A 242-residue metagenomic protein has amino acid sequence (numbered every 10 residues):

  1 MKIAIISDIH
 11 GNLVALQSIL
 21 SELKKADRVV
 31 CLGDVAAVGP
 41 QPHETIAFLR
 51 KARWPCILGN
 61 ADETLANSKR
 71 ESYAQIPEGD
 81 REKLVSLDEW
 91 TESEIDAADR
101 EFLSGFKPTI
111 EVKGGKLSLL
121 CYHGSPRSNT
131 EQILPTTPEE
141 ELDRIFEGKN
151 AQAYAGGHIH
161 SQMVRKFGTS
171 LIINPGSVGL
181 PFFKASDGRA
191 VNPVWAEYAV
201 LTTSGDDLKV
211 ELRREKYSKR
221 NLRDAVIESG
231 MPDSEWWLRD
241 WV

Functional and structural regions predicted by a protein language model:
M1-A4, E111-L120, F167-L171, D207-K209: Beta-strand-turn-beta hairpins that frame and shape the catalytic cleft of phosphate-ester-processing enzymes
K2-R100: Core catalytic region of metal-dependent phosphoesterases/phosphodiesterases, especially metallo-beta-lactamase-like
H10, A36, A61-D62, S125-R127 (+2 more regions): Catalytic metal-binding/acid-base residues of hydrolase active sites
E78-E82, G115-G148, F183, D224: Active-site-proximal segments of metal-dependent phosphoesterases and phosphodiesterases across multiple
T109-E111, C121, V164, Y198-V200: Conserved hydrophobic/aromatic beta-strand scaffold that supports enzyme active sites
E139-R165, S170-P175: Anionic-ligand binding region
R165-V242: Acidic, His/Gly-rich catalytic cores of divalent-metal-dependent hydrolytic chemistry
